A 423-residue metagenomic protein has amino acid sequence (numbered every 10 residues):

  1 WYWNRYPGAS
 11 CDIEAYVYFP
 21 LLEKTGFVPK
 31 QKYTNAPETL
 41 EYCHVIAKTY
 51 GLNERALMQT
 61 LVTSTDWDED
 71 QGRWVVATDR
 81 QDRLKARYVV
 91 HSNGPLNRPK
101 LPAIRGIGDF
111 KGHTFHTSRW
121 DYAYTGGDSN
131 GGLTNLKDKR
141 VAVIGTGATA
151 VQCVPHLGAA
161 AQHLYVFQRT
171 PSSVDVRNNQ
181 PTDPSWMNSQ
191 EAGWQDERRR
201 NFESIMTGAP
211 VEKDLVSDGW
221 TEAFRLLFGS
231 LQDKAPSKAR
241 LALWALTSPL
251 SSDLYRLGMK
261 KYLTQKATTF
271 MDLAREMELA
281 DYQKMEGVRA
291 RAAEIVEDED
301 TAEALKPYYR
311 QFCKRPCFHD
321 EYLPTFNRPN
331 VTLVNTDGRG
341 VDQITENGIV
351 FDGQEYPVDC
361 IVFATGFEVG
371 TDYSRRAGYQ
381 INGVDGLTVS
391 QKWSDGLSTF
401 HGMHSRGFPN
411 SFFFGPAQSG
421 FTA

Functional and structural regions predicted by a protein language model:
Y2-G108, A123, L133-D138, T146 (+1 more regions): N-terminal FAD-binding dinucleotide-binding subdomain shared by FAD-dependent oxidases/monooxygenases
K111-R119: Active-site-adjacent "gating/activation" loops or surface patches in catalytic cores
D128: Acidic/histidine-rich helix-loop elements that form or flank divalent-metal/phosphate-binding sites at the catalytic
T149: Hydrophobic/small residue at the entry helix of a nucleotide-binding pocket
C153-L157: Aromatic pocket-lining residues of Rossmann-like dinucleotide-binding sites
